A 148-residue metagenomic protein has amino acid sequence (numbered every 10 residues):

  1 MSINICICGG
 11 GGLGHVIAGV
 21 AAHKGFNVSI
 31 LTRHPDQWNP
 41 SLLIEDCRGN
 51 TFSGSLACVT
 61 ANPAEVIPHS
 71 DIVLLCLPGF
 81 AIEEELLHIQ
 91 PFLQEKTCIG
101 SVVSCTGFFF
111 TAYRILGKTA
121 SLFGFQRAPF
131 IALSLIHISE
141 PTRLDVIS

Functional and structural regions predicted by a protein language model:
M1-T51: NAD(P)+-binding Rossmann beta1-loop-alpha1 motif at the extreme N-terminus of oxidoreductases
S2, G25, S70, E95-K96 (+1 more regions): A general structural motif
L31, N62, F123-F125: Conserved beta-strand termini and adjacent loop/short-helix elements that scaffold enzyme active sites in alpha/beta
N50-V59, K118-S121: A short helix-to-beta-strand connector/capping loop
S55-H69: Short acidic low-complexity segments
L74-L75, G79-L135: Rossmann-like NAD(P)(H) cofactor-binding subdomain of soluble oxidoreductases
I136-I147: Single conserved hydrophobic/aromatic residue that forms the stacking wall/gate of nucleotide- or nucleobase-binding
